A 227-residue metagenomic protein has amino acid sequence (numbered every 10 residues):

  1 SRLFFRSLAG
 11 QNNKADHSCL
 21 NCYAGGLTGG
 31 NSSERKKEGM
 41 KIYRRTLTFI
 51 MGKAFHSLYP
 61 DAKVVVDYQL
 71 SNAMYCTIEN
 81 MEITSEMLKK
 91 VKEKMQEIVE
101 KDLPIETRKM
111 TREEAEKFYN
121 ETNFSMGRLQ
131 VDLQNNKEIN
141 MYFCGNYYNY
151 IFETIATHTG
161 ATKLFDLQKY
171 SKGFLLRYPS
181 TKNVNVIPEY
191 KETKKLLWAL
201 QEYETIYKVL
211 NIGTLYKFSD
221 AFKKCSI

Functional and structural regions predicted by a protein language model:
S1, L47-L58: Short amphipathic alpha-helix segments
R6-S7, N12-K14, N21-I42, A54 (+2 more regions): Auxiliary tRNA-acceptor-end handling modules of aminoacyl-tRNA synthetases
